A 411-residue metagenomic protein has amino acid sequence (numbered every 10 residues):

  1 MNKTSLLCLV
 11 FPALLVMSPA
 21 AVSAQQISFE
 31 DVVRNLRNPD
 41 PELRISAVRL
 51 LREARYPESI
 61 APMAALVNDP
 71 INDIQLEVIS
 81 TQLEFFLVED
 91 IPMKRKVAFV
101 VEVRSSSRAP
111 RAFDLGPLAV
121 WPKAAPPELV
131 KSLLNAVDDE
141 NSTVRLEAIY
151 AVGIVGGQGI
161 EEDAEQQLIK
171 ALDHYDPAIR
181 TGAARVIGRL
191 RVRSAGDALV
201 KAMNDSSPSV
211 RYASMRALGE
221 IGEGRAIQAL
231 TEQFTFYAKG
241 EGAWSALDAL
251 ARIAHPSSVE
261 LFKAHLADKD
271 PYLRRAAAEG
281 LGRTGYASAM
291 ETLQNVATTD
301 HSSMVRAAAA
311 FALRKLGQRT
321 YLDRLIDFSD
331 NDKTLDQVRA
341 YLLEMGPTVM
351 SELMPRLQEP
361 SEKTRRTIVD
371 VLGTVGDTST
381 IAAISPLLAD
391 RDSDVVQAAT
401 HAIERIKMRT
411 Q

Functional and structural regions predicted by a protein language model:
M1-L9: Bacterial N-terminal signal peptides that target proteins for export
C8-S18: Bacterial N-terminal signal peptides
A24-N35, Y56-N68, V88-S106, K123-D138 (+9 more regions): Amphipathic alpha-helical scaffolding segments comprising HEAT/armadillo-like alpha-solenoid repeats
P39-D40, P70-I71, E140-N141, Y175-D176 (+7 more regions): Short inter-helical turns and helix N-cap capping residues of alpha-solenoid HEAT/ARM repeat scaffolds
D176-R189, S194-A195, K201-A226, E232-R252 (+2 more regions): Solenoidal tandem-repeat scaffolds enriched in leucines and small polar residues
